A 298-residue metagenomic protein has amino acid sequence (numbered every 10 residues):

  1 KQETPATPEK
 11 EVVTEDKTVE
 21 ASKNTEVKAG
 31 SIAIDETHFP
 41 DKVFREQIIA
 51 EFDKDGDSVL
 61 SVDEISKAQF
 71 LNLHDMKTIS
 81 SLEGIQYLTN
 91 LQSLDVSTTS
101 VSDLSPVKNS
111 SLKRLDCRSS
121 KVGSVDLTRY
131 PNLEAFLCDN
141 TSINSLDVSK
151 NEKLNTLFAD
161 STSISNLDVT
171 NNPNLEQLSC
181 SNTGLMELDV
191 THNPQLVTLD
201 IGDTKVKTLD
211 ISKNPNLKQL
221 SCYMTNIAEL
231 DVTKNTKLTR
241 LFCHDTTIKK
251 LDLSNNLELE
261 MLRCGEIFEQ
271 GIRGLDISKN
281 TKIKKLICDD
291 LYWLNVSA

Functional and structural regions predicted by a protein language model:
Q2-E3, P8-K10, T14-A21, T25 (+11 more regions): Generic signature of intrinsically disordered, low-complexity, basic-rich segments and short cationic peptides
Q2-R114, K121, R129-P131, K150-E152 (+7 more regions): N-terminal capping/linker segments that flank leucine-rich repeat
A6-E9, D16, E20, V101 (+11 more regions): Serine/threonine-rich, low-complexity intrinsically disordered segments
K28, K54, L82-I85, K121-S124 (+5 more regions): Intrinsically disordered, low-complexity segments enriched in small/polar residues
Q69-H74, L94-V96, K113-C117, E134-C138 (+8 more regions): Conserved hydrophobic beta-strand positions in leucine-rich repeat
K77-S80, T99-S102, S120-G123, S142-N144 (+7 more regions): Canonical position 11/12 of the leucine-rich repeat
V96, P106, C117, L127 (+15 more regions): Glycine-centered beta-turn/loop sites at beta-strand termini
